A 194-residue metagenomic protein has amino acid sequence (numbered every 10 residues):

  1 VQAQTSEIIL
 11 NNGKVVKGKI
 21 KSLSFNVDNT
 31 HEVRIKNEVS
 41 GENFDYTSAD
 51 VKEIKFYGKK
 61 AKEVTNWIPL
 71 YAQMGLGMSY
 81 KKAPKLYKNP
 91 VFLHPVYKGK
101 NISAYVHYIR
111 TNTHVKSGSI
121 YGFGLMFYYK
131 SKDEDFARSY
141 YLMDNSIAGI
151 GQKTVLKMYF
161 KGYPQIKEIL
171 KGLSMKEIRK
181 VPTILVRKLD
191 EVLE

Functional and structural regions predicted by a protein language model:
V1, L23, D190: Residue-level marker of positions within ordered structural domains that often coincide with functionally constrained
V1-E7: Bacterial Sec-dependent N-terminal signal peptides
I8-N12, S22: Short N-terminal edge-element motif at the start of the domain
N11-V15, V39-G41: Glycine-centered tight beta-turn/hairpin loop motif at sheet-sheet or coil-to-beta transitions
K17-K21: Short beta-strand-centered aromatic/proline hotspots
S22-I166: Aromatic-patch recognition
Y163-E194: C-terminal partner/receptor-binding element of secreted or periplasmic proteins
